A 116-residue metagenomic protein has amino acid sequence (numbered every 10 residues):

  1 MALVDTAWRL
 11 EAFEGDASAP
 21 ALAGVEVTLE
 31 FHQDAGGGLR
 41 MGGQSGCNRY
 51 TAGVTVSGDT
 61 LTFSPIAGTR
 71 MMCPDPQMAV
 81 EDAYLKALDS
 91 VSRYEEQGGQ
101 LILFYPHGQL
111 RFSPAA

Functional and structural regions predicted by a protein language model:
M1-A116: Lipid interaction determinants
